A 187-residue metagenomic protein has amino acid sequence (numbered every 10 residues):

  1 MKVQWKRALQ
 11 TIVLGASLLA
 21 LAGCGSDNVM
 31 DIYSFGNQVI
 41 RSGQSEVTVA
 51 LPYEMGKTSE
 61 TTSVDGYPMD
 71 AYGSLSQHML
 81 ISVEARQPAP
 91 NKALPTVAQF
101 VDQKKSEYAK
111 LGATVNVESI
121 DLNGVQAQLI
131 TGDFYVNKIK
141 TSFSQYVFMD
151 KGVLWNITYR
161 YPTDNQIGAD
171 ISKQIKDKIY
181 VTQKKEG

Functional and structural regions predicted by a protein language model:
K2-M69, I139-K140, Y159-G187: N-terminal targeting sequences that direct proteins away from the cytosol to non-cytosolic compartments
F35, S42-E46, S76-H78, V125 (+1 more regions): Extracytoplasmic
E60, D102-F148: Signature of long, low-cysteine stretches enriched in small and polar/charged residues
P68-S74, S142-D150: Short, surface-exposed beta-strand/loop micro-motifs that present aromatic residues
A71-Q99: A short acidic-to-branched-hydrophobic micro-motif
I81-E84, V153-P162: Short, well-ordered beta-strand elements
P88-P90, F134-V136, P162-N165: Solvent-exposed loop/turn segments at secondary-structure junctions within structured extracellular/periplasmic domains
T96-A113, S172-K178: Long, charged/polar, surface-exposed segments that mediate recognition or autoinhibition
